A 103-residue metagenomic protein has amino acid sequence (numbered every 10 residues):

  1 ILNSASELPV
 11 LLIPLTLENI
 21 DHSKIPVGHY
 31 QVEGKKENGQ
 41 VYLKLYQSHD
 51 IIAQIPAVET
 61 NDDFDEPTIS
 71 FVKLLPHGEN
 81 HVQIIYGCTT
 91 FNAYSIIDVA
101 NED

Functional and structural regions predicted by a protein language model:
I1-D50: Mid-length scaffold segments of soluble, non-membrane domains
I1-L2, I51-D103: Primarily secretory-pathway and cell-envelope proteins
